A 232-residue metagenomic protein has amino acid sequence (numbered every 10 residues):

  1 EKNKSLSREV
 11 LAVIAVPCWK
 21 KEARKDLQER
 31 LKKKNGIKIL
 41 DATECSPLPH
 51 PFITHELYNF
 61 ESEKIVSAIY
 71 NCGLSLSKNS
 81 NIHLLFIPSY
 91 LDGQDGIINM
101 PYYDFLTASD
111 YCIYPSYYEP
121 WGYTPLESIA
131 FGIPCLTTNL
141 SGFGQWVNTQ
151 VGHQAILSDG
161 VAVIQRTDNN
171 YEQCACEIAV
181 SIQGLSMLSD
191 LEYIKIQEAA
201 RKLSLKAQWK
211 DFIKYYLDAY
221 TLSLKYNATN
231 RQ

Functional and structural regions predicted by a protein language model:
E1-E9, A108, C112, I196-Q197 (+1 more regions): Conserved, well-structured beta-alpha core segment at the onset of a catalytic domain
E1-S7, N148-L157, Y226-N227: Alpha-helix termini
E1-Y103, Q183, D190, N230: Conserved catalytic-core segment of nucleotide-activated headgroup transferases in glycan assembly
K2-S5, D104-F105, E127-P134, T221: Short, surface-exposed basic-aromatic patches at helix termini and helix-loop junctions that form
L11-A15, Y114, T137: A structural signal for short, well-ordered beta-strand segments and their strand-loop junctions that often border
Y103-P120: Acidic donor-binding loop of glycosyltransferase active sites
P115, P120-E198, K202-K206: Catalytic binding pocket for nucleotide-activated donors in carbohydrate/polymer assembly enzymes
W209-Q232: C-terminal alpha-helical cap of glycosyltransferases
